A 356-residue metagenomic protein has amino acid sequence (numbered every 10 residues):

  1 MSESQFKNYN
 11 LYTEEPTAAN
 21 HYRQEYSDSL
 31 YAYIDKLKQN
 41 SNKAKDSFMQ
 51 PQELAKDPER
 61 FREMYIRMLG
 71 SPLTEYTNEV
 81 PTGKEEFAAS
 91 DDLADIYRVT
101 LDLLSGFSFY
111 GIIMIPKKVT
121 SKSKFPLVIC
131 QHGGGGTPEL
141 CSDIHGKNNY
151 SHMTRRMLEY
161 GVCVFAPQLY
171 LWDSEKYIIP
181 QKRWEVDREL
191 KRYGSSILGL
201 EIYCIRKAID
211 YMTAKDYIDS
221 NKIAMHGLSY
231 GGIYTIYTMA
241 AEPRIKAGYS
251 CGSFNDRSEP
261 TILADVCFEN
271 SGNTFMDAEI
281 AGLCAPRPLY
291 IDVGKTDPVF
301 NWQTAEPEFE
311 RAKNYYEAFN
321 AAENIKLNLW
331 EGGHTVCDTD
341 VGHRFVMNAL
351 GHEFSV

Functional and structural regions predicted by a protein language model:
M1-D95, V356: N-terminal targeting or regulatory segments adjacent to alpha/beta-hydrolase or S9 domains
E3, E310, Y316-V356: C-terminal catalytic histidine-bearing segment of alpha/beta-hydrolase fold enzymes
E86-G146: Glycine-rich active-site/cofactor-binding loop and its immediate structural neighborhood
S123-A214, P260-T261: Cap/lid segment of the alpha/beta-hydrolase catalytic domain
K124-P126, Y160-C163, S220-K222, P243-A247 (+2 more regions): Loop/turn elements at helix/coil->beta-strand transitions in domains of secreted/extracellular proteins
G136-P138, W172-E175, G232-Y234, N255-P260 (+3 more regions): Flexible loop/turn segments at secondary-structure boundaries
K207-D277: Primarily recognizes the serine-hydrolase "nucleophile elbow" in alpha/beta-hydrolase and SGNH/GDSL folds
E259-E317: The feature captures the conserved acid-bearing segment of alpha/beta-hydrolase catalytic domains
